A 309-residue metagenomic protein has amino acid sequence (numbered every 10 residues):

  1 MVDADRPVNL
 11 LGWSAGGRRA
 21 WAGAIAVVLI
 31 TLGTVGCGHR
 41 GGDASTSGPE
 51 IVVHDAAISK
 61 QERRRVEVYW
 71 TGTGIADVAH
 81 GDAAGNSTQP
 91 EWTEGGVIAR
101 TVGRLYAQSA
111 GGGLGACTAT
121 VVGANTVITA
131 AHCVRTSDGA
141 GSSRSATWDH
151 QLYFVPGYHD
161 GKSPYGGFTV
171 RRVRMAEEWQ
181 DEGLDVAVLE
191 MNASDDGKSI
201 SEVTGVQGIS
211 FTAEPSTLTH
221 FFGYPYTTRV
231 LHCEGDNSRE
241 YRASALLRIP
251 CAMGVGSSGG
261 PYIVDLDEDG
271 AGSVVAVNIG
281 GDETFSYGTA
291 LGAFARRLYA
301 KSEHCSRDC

Functional and structural regions predicted by a protein language model:
V2-R6, L10-L11, W21-A22, L32-V121 (+1 more regions): Protease-domain processing segments flanking chymotrypsin-fold serine proteases, especially trypsin-like
R18-V28: Sec-dependent N-terminal signal peptides
T88-R100, Y106-G112, S142-G197: Conserved catalytic-core segment of clan PA serine endopeptidases
E94-Y153, N237-L246, P250, I279 (+2 more regions): Catalytic histidine site
C133-R135, Y158-K162, A193-D196, Y226-T227 (+2 more regions): Acidic glycine-/aspartate-rich tracts in secreted/extracellular proteins
T169-R171, E182-G256: Chymotrypsin/trypsin-fold serine protease catalytic domain
A252-V277: Catalytic nucleophile loop of clan PA
V275, I279-C309: C-terminal cap/linker of serine protease catalytic domains
